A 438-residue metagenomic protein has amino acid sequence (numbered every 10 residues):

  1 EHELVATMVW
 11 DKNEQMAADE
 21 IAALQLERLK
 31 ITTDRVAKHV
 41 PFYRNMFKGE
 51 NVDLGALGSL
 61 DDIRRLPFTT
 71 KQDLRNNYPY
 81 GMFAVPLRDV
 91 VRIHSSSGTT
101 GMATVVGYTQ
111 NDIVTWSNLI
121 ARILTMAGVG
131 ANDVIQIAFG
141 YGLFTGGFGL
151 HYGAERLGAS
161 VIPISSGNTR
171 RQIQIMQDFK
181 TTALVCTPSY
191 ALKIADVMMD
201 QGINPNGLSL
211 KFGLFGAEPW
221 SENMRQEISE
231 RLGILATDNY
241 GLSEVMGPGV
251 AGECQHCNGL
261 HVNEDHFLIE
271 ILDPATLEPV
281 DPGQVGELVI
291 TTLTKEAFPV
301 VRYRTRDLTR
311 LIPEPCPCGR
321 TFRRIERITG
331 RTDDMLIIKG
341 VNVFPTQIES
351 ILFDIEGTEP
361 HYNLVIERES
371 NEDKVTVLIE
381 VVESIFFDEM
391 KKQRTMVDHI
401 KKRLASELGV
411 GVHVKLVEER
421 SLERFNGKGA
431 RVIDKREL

Functional and structural regions predicted by a protein language model:
E1-S95, T100-N118, R122-M126, N371-I379 (+4 more regions): Nucleotide 5′-phosphate-binding alpha/beta core
Q110-I123, V134-K193: AMP-binding/adenylate-forming
V129-D133: Short helix-loop-beta connector
V134, Q201-W220: Conserved helix-loop-beta element of the AMP-binding
L184, T294-L408, G427: AMP-binding/adenylate-forming catalytic core of the ANL superfamily
A191-S209, Q226-E230: Adenylate-forming
K211, W220-P315: Conserved AMP-binding/adenylate-forming
A217, G241, G340: Active-site glycine-centered loops adjacent to acidic/histidine catalytic or metal-binding residues that shape
